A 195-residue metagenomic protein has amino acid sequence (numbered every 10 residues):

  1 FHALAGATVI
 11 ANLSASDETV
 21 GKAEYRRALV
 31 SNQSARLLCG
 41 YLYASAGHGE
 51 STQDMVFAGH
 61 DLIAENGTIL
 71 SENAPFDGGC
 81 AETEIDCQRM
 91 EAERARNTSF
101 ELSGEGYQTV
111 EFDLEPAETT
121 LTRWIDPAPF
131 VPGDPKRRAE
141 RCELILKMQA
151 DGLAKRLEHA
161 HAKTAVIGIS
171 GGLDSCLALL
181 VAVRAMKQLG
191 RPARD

Functional and structural regions predicted by a protein language model:
F1-A81: CN hydrolase (nitrilase-like) catalytic-core segments centered on the catalytic cysteine and neighboring Lys/Glu
H2-L4, L121-D126, K187: Short hydrophobic/aromatic-rich motifs at helix boundaries and adjacent loops
I10-L13, D126-V131, H161-A162, D195: Short acidic (Asp/Glu) and glycine-rich catalytic loops that position anionic groups and cofactors
G21, E93, L177: Short acidic, gly/pro-rich beta-turn/loop elements at beta-sheet edges and active-site/ligand-binding grooves
S34-L38, N66-I69, C87-R89, A95-N97 (+2 more regions): Glycine-rich loops and low-complexity Gly/Arg-rich segments that provide flexible linkers or classic glycine-based
C80-L157: Flexible inter-domain linker/hinge segments
L114, R137-D195: ATP-dependent adenylation/nucleotidyltransferase module used to activate substrates
